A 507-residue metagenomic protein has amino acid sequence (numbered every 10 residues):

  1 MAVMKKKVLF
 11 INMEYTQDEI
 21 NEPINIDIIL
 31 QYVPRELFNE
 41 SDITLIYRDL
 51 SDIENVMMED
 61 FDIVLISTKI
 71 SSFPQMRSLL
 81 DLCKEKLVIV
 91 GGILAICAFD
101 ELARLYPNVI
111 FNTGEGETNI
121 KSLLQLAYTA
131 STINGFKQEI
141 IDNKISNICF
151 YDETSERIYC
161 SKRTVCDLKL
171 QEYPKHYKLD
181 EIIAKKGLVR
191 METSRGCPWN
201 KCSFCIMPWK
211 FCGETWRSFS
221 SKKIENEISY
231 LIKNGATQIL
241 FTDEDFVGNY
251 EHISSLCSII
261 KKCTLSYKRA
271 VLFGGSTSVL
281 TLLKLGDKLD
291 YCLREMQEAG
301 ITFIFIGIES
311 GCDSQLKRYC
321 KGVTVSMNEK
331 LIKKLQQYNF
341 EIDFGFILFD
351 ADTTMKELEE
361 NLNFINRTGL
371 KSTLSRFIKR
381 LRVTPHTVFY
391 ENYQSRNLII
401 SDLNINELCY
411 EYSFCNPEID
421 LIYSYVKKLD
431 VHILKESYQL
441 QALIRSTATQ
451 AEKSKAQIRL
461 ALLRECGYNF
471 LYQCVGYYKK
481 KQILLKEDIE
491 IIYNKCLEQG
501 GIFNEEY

Functional and structural regions predicted by a protein language model:
M1-M13, I28, R35-L45, D52-M57 (+4 more regions): Radical SAM enzyme core and accessory elements
A2-M4, V8, D142-M191: N-terminal [4Fe-4S]-dependent radical SAM core
K7, Y32-K162, H386: Glycine-rich beta-alpha loop elements in corrinoid/cobalamin-binding modules across cobalamin-dependent enzymes
E14-I24, T68-P74: A short, glycine/small-residue-rich beta-strand->loop->alpha-helix junction that serves as a flexible
Q17, A98-D100, E251, S314 (+3 more regions): Flexible glycine/acidic-rich beta-alpha junction loops that bind and position SAM and/or redox cofactors in anaerobic
E101-K121, C292-F303, L362-I378: Structural recognition of alpha->loop->beta junctions
K169-I342, N363: Radical SAM [4Fe-4S] cluster-binding motif and immediate context
S254-K261, T354-S372: Short, electropositive alpha-helical surface patch
